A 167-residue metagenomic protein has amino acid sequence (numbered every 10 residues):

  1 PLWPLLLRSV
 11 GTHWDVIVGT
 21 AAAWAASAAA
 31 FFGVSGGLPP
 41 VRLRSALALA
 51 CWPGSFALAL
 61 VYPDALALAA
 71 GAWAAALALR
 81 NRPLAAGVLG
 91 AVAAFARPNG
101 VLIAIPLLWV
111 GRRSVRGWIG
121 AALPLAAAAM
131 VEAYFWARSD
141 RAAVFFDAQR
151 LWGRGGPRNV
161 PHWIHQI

Functional and structural regions predicted by a protein language model:
P1-T12, V160, I164: Short hydrophobic/aromatic helix or loop-helix immediately within or flanking a transmembrane segment in polytopic
S9, V18-L38: Transmembrane-helix motifs of polytopic, lipid-linked glycan transferases
T12-W14, G37-R44, R80-A85, S114-G117: Membrane-helix interface segments
F31-W52, A69, A85: Transmembrane-helix signature of polytopic, membrane-embedded enzymes that assemble or transfer cell-envelope glycans
A50, G54-A57, G71-A76, L84-V110 (+1 more regions): Membrane-interface alpha helices of multi-pass inner-membrane proteins
L60-L66: Short acidic/glycine- and proline-prone juxtamembrane loop motifs at membrane-interface regions of multi-pass membrane
A104-I167: Membrane-lumen/periplasm interface segments of specific transmembrane helices in polyprenyl phosphate-linked
